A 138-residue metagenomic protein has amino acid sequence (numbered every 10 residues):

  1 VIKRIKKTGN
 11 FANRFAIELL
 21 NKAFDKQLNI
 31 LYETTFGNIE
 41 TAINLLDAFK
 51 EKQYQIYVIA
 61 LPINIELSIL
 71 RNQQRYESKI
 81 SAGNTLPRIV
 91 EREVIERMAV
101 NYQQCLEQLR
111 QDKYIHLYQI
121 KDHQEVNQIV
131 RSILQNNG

Functional and structural regions predicted by a protein language model:
V1-K50: Conserved nucleotide-sensing/catalytic segment adjacent to the nucleotide-binding pocket in NTP-handling enzymes
I30, Q53-I56, L117: Hydrophobic anchor at the start of a short beta-strand that flanks the dinucleotide cofactor-binding loop
G37-N38, P62-L67, Q124-V126: Conserved nucleotide-binding/hydrolysis micro-motifs of P-loop NTPases
A48-Q53, Y57, S132-G138: A signal for specific C-terminal beta-sheet/loop modules enriched in small/flexible residues with GP/PG/PP motifs
K50-N72: Conserved phosphate-donor/acceptor-positioning beta-strand/loop module used by diverse small-molecule
L70-G138: Conserved GTP-binding G-domain of TRAFAC-class P-loop NTPases and closely related GTPase folds
